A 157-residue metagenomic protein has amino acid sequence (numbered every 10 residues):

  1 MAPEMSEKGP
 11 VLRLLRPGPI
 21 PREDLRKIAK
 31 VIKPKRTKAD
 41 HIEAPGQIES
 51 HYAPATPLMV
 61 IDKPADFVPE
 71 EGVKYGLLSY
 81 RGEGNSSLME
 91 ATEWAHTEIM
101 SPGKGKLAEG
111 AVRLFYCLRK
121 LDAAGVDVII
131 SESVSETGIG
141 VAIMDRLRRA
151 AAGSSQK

Functional and structural regions predicted by a protein language model:
M1-K157: Active-site-adjacent structural elements in enzyme catalytic cores
